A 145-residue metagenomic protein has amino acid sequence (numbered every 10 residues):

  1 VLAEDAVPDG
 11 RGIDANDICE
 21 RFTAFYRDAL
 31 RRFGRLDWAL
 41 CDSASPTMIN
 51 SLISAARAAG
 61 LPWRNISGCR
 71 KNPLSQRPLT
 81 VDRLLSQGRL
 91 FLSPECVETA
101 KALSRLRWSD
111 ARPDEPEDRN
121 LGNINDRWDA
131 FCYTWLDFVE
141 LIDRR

Functional and structural regions predicted by a protein language model:
V1-N120, L141, R145: Mg2+-dependent endonuclease catalytic cores in nucleic-acid-processing enzymes, primarily RNase H-like
I13-N16, N125, Y133: Residue-level recognition of hydrophobic positions within alpha-helical transmembrane segments
N120-D126: Structural motif
T134-I142: Short, hydrophobic alpha-helical segments
